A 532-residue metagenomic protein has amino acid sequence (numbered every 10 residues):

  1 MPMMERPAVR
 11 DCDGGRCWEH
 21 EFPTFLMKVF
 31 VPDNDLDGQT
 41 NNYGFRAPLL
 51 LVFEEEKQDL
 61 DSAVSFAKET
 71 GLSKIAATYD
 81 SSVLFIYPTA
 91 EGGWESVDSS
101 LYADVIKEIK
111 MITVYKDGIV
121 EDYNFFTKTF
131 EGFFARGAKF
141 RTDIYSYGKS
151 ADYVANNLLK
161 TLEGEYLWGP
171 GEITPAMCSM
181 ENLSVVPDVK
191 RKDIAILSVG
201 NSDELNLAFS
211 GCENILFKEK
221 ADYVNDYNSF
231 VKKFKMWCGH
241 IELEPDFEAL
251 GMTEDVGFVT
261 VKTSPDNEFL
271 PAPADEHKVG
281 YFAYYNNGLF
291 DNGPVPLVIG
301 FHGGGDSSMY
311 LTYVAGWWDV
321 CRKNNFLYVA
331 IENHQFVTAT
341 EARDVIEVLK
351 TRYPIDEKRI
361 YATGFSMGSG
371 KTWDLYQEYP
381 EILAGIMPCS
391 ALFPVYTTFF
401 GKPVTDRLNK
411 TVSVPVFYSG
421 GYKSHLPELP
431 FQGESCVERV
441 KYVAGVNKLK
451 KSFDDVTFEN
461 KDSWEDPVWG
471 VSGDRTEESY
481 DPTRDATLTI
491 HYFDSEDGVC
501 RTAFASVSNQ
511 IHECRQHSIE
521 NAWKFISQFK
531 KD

Functional and structural regions predicted by a protein language model:
M1-L49, V97-K107, G118-K128, F140-Y147 (+9 more regions): A domain-start/cap signature at the N-terminus of enzymes
L36-A47, V52-E95, L289-V295, G300-F336 (+3 more regions): Short substrate-entry loop that stabilizes the transition state in hydrolases
V52-E54, M180, F301, C389 (+1 more regions): Alpha/beta-hydrolase
S65-S73, N182-V189, M309-W318, V345 (+3 more regions): Alpha-helical scaffolding within the catalytic cores of extracellular/periplasmic polymer-degrading hydrolases
Y102-F140, E341-K358: Conserved acidic catalytic loop of the alpha/beta-hydrolase fold
G164-S184, E381-Y396, V414-P415: A conserved short beta-strand
L197-V199, Y418-G420: Short beta-strand/loop motif that positions the catalytic acidic residue of the alpha/beta-hydrolase fold
N201-L205, H425-E438, C514-H517: Conserved alpha/beta-hydrolase "acid-adjacent" motif
